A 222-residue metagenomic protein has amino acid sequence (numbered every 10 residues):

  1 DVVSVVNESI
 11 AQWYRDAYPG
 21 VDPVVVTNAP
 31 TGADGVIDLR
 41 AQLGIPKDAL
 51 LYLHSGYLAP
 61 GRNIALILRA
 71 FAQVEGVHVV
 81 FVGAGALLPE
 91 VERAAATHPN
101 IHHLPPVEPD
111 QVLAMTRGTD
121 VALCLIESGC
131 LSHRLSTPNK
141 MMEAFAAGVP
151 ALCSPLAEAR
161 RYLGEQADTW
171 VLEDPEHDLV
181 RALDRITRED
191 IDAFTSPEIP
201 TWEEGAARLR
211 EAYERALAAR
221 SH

Functional and structural regions predicted by a protein language model:
D1-P23, P30-D34, R161-Y162: A short, active-site helix/loop in glycosyltransferases that binds the activated sugar's phosphate group
D34-I45, I191, P197: A short helix/loop element that forms part of the nucleotide-sugar donor recognition site in Leloir-type
P46-R62, L68-A72, V80, L209: Conserved donor-binding/catalytic core segment of Leloir-type glycosyltransferases
S55-G56, H78-V91, P105: Glycosyltransferase donor-sugar binding loop
R62, E108-M115, C124-M142, C153-Y162: Nucleotide-sugar-dependent
P89-V121, W170: Nucleotide-activated donor-binding/catalytic signature segment of Leloir-type glycosyltransferases, i.e., the conserved
E165-H177, D184-R188: Conserved acidic donor-binding segment of nucleotide-sugar-dependent glycosyltransferases
D174, T187-A218: A charged, aromatic-enriched C-terminal amphipathic alpha-helix characteristic of glycosyltransferases across folds
